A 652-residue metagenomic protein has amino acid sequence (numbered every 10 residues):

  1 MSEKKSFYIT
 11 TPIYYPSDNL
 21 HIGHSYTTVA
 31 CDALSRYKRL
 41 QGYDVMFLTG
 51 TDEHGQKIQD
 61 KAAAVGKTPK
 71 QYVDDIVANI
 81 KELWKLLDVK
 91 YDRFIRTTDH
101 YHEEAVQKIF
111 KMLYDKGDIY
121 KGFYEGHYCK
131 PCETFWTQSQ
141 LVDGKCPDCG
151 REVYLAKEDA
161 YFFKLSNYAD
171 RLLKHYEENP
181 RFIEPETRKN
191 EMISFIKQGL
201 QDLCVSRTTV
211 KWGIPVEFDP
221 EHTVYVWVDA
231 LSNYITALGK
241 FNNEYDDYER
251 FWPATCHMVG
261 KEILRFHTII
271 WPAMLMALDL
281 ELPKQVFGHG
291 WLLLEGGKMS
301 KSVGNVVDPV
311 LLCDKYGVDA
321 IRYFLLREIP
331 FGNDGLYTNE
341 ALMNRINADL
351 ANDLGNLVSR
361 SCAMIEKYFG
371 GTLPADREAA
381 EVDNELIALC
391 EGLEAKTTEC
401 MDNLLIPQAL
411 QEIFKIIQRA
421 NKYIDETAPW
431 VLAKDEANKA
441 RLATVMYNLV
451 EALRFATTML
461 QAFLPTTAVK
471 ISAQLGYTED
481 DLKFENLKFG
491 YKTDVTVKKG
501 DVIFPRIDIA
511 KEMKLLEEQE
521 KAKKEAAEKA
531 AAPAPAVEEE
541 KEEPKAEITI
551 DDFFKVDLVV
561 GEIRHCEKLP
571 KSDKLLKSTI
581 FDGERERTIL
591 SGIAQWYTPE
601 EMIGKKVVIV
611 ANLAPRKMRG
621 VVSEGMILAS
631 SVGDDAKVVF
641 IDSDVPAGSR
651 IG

Functional and structural regions predicted by a protein language model:
M1-E3, Y37-D44, V65, P69 (+8 more regions): Secondary-structure transition/capping motifs at alpha-helix termini and the adjoining loop/turn into the next element
S2-I76, I95-K111, D115, C132 (+5 more regions): N-terminal catalytic cores of NTP/NDP-binding nucleotidyl/phosphoryl-transfer enzymes
S2-T49, Y101-A105, C149, L155-K367 (+1 more regions): Structured secondary-structure scaffolds
I76-K90: A glycine-rich helix N-cap at a beta->alpha junction
K116-A169, L173: Cys/His-rich short segments
K121, H127, E328, N333 (+3 more regions): Helix-rich, typically C-terminal accessory recognition domains appended to large enzymatic cores
I471-D552: Intrinsic disorder at enzyme termini
P533-G652: Phosphate-backbone binding interfaces of nucleic-acid-interacting proteins
